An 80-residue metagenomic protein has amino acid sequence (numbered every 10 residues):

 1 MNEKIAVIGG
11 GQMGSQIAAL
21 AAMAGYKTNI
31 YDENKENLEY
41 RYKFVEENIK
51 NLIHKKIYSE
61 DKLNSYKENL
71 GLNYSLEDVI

Functional and structural regions predicted by a protein language model:
M1-N51, K55, G71: NAD(P)+-binding Rossmann beta1-loop-alpha1 motif at the extreme N-terminus of oxidoreductases
N51-I80: A structured beta-alpha segment of the ubiquitous adenosine-cofactor-binding alpha/beta core
